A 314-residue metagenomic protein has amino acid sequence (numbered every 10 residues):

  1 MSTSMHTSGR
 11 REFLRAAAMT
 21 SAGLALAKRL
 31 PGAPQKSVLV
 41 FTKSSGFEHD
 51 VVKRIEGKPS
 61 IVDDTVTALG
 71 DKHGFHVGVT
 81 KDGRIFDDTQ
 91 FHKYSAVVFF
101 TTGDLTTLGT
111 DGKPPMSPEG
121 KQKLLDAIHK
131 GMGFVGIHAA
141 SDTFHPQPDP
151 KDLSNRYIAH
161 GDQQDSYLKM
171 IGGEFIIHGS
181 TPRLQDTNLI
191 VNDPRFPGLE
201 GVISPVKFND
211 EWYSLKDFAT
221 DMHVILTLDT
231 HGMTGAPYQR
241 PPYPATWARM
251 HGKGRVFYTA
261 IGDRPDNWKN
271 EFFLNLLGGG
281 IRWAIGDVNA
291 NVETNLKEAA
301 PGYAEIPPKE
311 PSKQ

Functional and structural regions predicted by a protein language model:
S2-S21: N-terminal secretory signal peptides and thylakoid transit peptides that target proteins across membranes
S8, V40, G46-G136, A140-F144: Helical hinge/lid and interdomain linker segments adjacent to catalytic or ligand-binding clefts that mediate domain
A27-F47: C-terminal segment of N-terminal export signals and the immediately downstream linker at the start of the mature
T42, V62, K72, K81 (+1 more regions): Extracellular ligand-binding/catalytic regions of CAZymes and related secreted enzymes and adhesion modules
S45-G46, R84-I85, G103-L105, S141-T143 (+5 more regions): Short, solvent-exposed loop/turn segments at secondary-structure junctions
D104-E200: A glycine-rich, often tryptophan-bearing local segment used as a flexible ligand/cofactor-contacting loop or short
K169, G173-G252: Catalytic beta-strand/loop cores that center a nucleophilic Ser/Cys/Thr and support acyl-enzyme chemistry
